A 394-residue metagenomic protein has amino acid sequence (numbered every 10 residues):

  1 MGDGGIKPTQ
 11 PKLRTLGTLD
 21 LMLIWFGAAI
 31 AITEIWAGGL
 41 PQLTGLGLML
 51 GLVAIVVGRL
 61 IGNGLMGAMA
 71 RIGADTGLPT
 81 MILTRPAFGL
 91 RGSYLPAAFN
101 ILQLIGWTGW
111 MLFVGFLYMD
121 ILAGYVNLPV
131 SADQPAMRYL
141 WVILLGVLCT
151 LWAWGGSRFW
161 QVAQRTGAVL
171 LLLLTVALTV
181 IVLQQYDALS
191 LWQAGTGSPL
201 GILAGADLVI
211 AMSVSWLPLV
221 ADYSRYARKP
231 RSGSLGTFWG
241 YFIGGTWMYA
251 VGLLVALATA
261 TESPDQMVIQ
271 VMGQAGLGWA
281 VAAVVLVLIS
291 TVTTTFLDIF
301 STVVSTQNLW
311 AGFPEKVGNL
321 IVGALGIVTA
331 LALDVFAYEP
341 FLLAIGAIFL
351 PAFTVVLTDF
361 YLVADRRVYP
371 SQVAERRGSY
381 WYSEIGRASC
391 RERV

Functional and structural regions predicted by a protein language model:
M1-L48, V176-T179, L200-A206, R225-S232: Membrane-interface "cap" regions at the ends of multi-pass membrane proteins
P8, V355-R393: C-terminal membrane-solvent junction of multi-pass transporters and transport-like membrane proteins
E34, V57-L65, N100-M111, L170-Q184 (+3 more regions): Selective recognition of specific alpha-helical transmembrane segments in multi-pass small-molecule
L43, R71, A87, L95 (+7 more regions): Membrane-water interface regions at transmembrane-helix termini and the short interhelical loops of multi-pass membrane
A54-F88, A98-Q103, G109-L112: Juxtamembrane transmembrane-helix boundary signature
A97, Y125-G155, V169-T179, I202-V220 (+1 more regions): Transmembrane alpha-helical segments of multi-pass small-molecule transport proteins
F116-D120, Y125, V169-G195, G205 (+4 more regions): Hydrophobic alpha-helical segments and their helix-loop junctions in multi-pass secondary transporters
L140-V182, G197, T237-Y241, F341-T354: Membrane-interface loop-to-helix entry segments
